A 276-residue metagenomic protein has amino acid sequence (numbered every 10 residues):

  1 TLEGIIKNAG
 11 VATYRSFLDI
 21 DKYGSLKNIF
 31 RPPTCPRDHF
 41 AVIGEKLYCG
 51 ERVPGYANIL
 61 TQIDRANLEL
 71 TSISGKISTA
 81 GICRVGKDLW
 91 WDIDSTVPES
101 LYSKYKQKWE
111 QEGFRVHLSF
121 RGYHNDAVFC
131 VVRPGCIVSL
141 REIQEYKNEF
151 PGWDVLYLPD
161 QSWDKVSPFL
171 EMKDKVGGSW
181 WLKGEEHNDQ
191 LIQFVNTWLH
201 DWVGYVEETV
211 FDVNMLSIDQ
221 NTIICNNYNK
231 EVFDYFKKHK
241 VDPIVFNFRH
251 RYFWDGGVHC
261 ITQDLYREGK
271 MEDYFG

Functional and structural regions predicted by a protein language model:
T1-G276: The feature marks the mature, well-folded catalytic cores of soluble enzymes
